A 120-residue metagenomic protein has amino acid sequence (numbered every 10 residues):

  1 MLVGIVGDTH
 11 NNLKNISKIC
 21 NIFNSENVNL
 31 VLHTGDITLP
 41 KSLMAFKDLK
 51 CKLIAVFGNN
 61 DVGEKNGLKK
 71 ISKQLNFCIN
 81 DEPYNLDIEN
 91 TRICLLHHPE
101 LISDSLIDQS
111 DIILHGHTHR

Functional and structural regions predicted by a protein language model:
M1-G4, N85-I93: Beta-strand-turn-beta hairpins that frame and shape the catalytic cleft of phosphate-ester-processing enzymes
M1-L49, V62-L68, S72-F77, D81: N-terminal active-site segment of His-dependent metallophosphoesterases
I5-G7, L30-D36, L53-N59, C94-H97 (+1 more regions): Active-site neighborhood of phospho(di)ester-bond hydrolases with catalytic His/Asp-centered motifs
F23, F46, L86, L95-H97: Generic structural signal for conserved hydrophobic packing positions in ordered secondary structure
F23-N27, I88-E89, I107-Q109: Glycine-rich phosphate-binding loop signature in dinucleotide/nucleotide-binding domains
I37-P40, N60-V62, L86, E100-I102: Short, catalytically relevant binding-site loops at active-site mouths
L49-K50, Q109: Short, structured coil segments at secondary-structure junctions
D81-N85, R120: Short, acidic/polar N-cap/turn motifs at the starts of alpha helices
